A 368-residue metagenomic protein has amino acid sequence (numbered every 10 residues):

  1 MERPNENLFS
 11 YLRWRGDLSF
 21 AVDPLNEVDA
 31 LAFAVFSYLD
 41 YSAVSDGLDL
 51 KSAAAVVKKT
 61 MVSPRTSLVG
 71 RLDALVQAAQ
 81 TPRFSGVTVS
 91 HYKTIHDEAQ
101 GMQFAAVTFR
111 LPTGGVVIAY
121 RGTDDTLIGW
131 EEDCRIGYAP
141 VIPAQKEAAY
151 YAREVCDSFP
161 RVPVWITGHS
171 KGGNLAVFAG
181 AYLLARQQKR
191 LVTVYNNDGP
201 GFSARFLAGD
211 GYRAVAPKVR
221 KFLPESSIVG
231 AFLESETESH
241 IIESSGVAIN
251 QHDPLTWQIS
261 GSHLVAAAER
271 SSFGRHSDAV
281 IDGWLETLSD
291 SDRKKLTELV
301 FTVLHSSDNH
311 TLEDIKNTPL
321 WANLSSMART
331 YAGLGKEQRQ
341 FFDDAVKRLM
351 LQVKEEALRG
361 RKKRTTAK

Functional and structural regions predicted by a protein language model:
M1-V28, F33-V116, Y120-P163, L184-K368: Alpha/beta hydrolase fold serine-hydrolase catalytic domain that processes acyl esters and thioesters
T167-G172, A176: Gly/Ala-rich beta-loop-alpha elbow adjacent to hydrolase catalytic centers
A176-A185: Short glycine-enriched nucleophile-adjacent loop and the immediately C-terminal alpha-helix near the catalytic center
